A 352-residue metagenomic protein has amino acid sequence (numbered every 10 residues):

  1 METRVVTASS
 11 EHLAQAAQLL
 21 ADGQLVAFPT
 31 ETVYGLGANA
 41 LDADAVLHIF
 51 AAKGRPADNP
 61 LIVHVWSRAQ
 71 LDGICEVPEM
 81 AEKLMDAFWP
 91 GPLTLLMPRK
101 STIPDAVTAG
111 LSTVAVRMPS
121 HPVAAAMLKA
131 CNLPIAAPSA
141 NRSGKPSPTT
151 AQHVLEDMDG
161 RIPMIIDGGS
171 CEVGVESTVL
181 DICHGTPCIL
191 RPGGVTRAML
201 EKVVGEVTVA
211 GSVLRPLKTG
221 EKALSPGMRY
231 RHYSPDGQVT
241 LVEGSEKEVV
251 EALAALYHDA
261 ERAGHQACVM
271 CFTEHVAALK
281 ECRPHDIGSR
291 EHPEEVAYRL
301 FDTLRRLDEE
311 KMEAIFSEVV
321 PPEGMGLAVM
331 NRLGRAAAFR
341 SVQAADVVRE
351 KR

Functional and structural regions predicted by a protein language model:
M1-R352: Active-site-adjacent structural elements in enzyme catalytic cores
